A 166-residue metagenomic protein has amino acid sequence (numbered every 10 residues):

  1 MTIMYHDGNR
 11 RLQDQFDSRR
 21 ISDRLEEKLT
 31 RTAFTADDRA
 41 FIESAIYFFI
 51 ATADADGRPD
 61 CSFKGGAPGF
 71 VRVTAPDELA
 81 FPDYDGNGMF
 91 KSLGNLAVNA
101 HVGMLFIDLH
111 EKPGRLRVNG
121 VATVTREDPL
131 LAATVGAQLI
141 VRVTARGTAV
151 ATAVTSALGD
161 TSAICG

Functional and structural regions predicted by a protein language model:
M1-G166: Binding-site signature for planar aromatic cofactors or substrates
